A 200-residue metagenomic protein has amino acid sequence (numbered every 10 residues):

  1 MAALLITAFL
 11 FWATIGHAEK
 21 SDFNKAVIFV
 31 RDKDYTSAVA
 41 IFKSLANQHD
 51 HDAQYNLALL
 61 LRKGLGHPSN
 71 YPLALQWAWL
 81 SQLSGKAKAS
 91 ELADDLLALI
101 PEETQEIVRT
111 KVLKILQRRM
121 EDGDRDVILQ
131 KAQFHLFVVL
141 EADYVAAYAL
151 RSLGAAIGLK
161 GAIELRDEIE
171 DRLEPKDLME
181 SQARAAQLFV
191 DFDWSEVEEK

Functional and structural regions predicted by a protein language model:
A2-W12: Bacterial N-terminal signal peptides
A13-A40: N-terminal leader/linker segments that initiate helical-solenoid repeat arrays
D22-F29, S44, N56-K63, L92-L99 (+3 more regions): Hydrophobic face of amphipathic alpha-helices that form TPR/SEL1-like repeat modules and related alpha-solenoid
R31-K33, N47-Q48, L61-S69, L83 (+6 more regions): Short coil/turn and helix-start
E102-D126, K160-K200: Terminal, low-structured helical/coil segments at or just beyond the last alpha-helical repeat
